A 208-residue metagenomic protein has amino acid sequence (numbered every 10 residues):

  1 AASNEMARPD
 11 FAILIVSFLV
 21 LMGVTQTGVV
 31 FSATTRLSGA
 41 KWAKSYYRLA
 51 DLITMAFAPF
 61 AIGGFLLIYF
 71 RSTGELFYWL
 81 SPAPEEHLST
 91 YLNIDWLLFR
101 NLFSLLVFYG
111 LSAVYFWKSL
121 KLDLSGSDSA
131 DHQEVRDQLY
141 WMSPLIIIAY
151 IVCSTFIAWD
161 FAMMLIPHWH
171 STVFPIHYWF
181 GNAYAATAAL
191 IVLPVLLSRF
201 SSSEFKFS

Functional and structural regions predicted by a protein language model:
A1-A7, K41-W42: N-terminal accessory segment at the very beginning of proteins
S3, Y91-S208: Long, contiguous internal "core" modules enriched in hydrophobic/ aromatic residues
E5, D10, E75, E85-E86 (+2 more regions): Glutamate identity and glutamate-enriched acidic tracts
D10-S17, Y46-R48, I166-Y178: Non-cytosolic membrane-interface motifs at loop->transmembrane helix junctions
F11, F18-G126, I146: Transmembrane-helix bundle segments that line or gate the permeation/cavity pathway in multi-pass membrane proteins
V16, S32-T35, W141, P175: Residues at structural and domain junctions
